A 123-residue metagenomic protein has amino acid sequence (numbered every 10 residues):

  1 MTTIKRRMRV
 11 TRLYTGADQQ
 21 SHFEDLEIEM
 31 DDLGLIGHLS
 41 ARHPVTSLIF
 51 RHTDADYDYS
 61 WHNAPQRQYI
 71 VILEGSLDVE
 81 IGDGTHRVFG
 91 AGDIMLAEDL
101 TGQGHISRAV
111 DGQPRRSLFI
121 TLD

Functional and structural regions predicted by a protein language model:
T2-T15: Short acidic, Pro/Gly- and aromatic-enriched capping/linker segments at domain boundaries
T15, E27-I36, T46-A64, D99-G102 (+1 more regions): Conserved short histidine dyad/triad with adjacent acidic residue
G34, R87, Q103-A109: Short, Lys/Arg- and Gly-enriched loop/turn segments at beta-strand edges
H52-T53, G82-L100: Short acidic-glycine-tyrosine-enriched beta hairpin
D58, N63-A64, Y69-G90: A short beta-strand-loop-beta hairpin characteristic of the jelly-roll/cupin
M95-L100, V110-D123: A short hydrophobic beta-strand segment most commonly corresponding to one strand of the jelly-roll/cupin
